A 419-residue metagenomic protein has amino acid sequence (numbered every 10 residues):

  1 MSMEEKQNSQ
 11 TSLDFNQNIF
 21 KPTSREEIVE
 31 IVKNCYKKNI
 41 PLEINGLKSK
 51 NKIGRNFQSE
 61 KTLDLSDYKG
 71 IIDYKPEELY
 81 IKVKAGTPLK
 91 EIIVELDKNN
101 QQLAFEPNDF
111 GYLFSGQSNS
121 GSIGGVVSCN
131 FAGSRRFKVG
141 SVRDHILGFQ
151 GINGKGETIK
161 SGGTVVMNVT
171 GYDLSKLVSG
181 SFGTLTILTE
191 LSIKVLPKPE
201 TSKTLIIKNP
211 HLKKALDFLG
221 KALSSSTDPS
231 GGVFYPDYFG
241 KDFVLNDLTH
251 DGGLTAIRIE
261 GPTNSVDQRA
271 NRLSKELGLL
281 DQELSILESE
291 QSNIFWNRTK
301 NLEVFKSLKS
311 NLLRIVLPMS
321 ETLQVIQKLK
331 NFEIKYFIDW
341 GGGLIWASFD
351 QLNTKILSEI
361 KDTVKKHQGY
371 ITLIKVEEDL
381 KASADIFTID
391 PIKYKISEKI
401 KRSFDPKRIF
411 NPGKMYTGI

Functional and structural regions predicted by a protein language model:
T11-F110: Glycine-rich N-terminal segment of FAD-binding domains in flavoprotein oxidoreductases, spanning the beta-loop-helix
I19-P22, L42-G46, V83-A85, L103-N108 (+9 more regions): General beta-strand structural signal in soluble alpha/beta enzymes
E27-E30, E91, L212-D217, T263-N271 (+2 more regions): Short, conserved charged micro-motifs
G46, I257, A347: Residue-level signal for inorganic ion chemistry
N51-G70, V83, R135-K155, I187-E190 (+1 more regions): Structural signature of FAD isoalloxazine-binding scaffolds in flavoprotein oxidoreductases
I53-E60, L113, L279-I419: Conserved glycine-rich FAD pyrophosphate-binding loop
A85-K160: A generic, well-ordered mixed alpha/beta core segment in the N-terminal half of proteins
S128, L147-L308: C-terminal substrate-binding/cap subdomain adjacent to the FAD-binding core in PCMH-type and related FAD-linked
